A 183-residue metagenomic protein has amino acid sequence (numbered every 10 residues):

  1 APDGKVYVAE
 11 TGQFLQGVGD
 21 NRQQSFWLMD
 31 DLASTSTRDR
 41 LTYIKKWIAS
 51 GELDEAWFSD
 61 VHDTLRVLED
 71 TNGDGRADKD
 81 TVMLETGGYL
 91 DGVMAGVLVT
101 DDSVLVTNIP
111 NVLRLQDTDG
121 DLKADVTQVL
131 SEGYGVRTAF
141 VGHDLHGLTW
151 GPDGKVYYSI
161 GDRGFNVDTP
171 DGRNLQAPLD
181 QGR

Functional and structural regions predicted by a protein language model:
A1-R183: Beta-propeller domains with acidic blade repeats across secreted/periplasmic ectodomains and cytosolic WD/CNH propellers
